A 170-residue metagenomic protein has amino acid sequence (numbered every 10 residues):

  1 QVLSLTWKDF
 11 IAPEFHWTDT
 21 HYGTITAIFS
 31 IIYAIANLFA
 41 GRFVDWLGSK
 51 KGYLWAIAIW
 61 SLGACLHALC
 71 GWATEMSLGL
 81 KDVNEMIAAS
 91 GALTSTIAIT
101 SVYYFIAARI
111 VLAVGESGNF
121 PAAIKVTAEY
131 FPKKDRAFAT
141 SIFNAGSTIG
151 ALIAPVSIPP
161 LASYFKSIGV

Functional and structural regions predicted by a protein language model:
Q1-D19: Extracytoplasmic
V2, S30-L38, A151-L152: Residue-level signature of mid-helix packing/kink "hotspots" within the transmembrane helices of 12-pass Major
A36-G48: Helix-to-loop junctions at the C-terminal end of transmembrane segments in multipass secondary transporters
A58-A98: C-terminal ends and interior cores of transmembrane alpha-helices in multi-pass membrane transporters/permeases
I99-V102, V111-A123: Core transmembrane helices of Major Facilitator Superfamily
F143-V170: Helix-loop-helix hairpin linking two adjacent transmembrane segments in secondary transporters
